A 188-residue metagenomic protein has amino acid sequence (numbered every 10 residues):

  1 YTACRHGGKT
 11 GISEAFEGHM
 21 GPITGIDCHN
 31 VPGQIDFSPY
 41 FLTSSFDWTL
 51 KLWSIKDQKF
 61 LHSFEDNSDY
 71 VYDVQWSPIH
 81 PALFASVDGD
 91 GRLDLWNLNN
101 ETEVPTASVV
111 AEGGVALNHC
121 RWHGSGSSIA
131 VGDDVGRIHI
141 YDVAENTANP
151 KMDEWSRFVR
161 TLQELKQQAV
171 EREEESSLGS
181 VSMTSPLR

Functional and structural regions predicted by a protein language model:
Y1-F60: Beta-propeller domains
M20, K56-Q58, H62-V74, P78-A82 (+2 more regions): Terminal intrinsically disordered, low-complexity extensions flanking WD-repeat/beta-propeller proteins
F37-L42, L83-F84, I129: Acidic/hydrophobic-patterned starts of short beta strands in beta-sheet-rich repeat architectures
